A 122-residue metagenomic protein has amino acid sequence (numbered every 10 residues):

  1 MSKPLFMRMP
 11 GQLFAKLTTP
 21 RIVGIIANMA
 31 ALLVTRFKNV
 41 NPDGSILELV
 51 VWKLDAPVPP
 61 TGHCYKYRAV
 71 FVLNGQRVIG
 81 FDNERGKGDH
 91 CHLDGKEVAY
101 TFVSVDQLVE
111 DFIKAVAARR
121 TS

Functional and structural regions predicted by a protein language model:
M1, M7-M9, M29: Methionine residue identity
P4, Q12, T35, Q76-I79 (+2 more regions): Short non-domain terminal segments
F14-H90: The feature represents the first ordered module of a protein
K96-S122: Short, compact, well-ordered microdomains
